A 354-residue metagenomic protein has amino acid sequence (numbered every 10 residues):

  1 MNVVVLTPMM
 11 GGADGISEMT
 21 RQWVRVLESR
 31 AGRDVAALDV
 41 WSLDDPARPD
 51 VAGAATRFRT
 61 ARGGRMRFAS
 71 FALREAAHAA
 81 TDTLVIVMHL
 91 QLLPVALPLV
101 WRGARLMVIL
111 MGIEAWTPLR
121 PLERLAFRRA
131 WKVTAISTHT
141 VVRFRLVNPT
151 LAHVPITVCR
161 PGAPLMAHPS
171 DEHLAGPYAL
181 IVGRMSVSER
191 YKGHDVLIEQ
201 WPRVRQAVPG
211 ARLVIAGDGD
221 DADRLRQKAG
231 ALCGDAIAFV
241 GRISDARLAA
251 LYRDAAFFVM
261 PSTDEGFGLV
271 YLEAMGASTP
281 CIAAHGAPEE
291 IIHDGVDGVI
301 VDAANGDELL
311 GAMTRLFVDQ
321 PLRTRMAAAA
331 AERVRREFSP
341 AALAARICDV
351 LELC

Functional and structural regions predicted by a protein language model:
V5, D171-R205: Conserved donor-binding/catalytic core segment of Leloir-type glycosyltransferases
V87-L92: Short His-centered aromatic/hydrophobic patch
R129-H168: Donor nucleotide-sugar binding/catalytic pocket of nucleotide-sugar-dependent glycosyltransferases
D223-A246: Nucleotide-activated donor-binding/catalytic signature segment of Leloir-type glycosyltransferases, i.e., the conserved
R242-I243, A250-A255: Short alpha-helical donor nucleotide-sugar binding micro-motif in glycosyltransferases
T263: Aromatic "clamp/platform" in nucleotide-sugar-dependent glycosyltransferases that forms part of the donor/acceptor
P280-A283: Short hydrophobic beta-strand element within catalytic cores of glycosyltransferases and related nucleotide-activated
G286, D294-G295, V299-G306, R315-P321: Conserved acidic donor-binding segment of nucleotide-sugar-dependent glycosyltransferases
